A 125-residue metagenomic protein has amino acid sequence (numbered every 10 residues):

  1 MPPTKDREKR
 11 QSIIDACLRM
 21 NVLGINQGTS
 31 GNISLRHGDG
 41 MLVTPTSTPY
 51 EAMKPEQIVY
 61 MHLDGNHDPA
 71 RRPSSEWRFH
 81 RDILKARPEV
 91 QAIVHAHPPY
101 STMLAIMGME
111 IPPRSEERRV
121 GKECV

Functional and structural regions predicted by a protein language model:
M1-K122: Glycine-rich flexible loops
